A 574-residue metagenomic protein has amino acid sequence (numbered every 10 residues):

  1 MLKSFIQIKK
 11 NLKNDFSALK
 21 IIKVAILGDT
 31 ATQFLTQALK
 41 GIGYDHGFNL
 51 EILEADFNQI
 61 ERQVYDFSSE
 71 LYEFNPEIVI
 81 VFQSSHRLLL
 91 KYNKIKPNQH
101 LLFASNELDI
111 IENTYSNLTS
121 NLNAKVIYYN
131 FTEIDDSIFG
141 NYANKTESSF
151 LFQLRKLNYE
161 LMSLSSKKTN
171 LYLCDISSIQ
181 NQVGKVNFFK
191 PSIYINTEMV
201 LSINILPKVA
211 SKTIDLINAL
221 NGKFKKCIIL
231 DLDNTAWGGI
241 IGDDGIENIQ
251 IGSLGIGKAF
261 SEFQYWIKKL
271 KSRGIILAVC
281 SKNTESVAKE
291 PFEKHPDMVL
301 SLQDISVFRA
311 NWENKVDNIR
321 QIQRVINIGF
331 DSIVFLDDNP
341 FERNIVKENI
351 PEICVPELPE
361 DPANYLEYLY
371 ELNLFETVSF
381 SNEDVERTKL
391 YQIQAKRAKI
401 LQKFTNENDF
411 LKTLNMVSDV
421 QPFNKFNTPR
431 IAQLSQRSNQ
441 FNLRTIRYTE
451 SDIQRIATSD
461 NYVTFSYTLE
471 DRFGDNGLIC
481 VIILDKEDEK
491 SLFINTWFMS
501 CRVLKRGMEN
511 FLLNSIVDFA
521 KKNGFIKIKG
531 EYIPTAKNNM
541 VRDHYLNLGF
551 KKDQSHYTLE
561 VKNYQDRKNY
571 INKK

Functional and structural regions predicted by a protein language model:
M1-A18: Short N-terminal or domain-adjacent regulatory/targeting segments
K13-I21, A38, D45-L53, E61-V200 (+1 more regions): Alpha-helical cap/lid subdomain in secreted, periplasmic, or secretory-pathway luminal O-acyl-processing enzymes
I22-Q37, L232-A236: Catalytic nucleophile-elbow at a beta strand-turn-alpha helix junction centered on a G-D-S/GDSL motif, marking
T119-K125, G274-I275, E352-I353: A short helix->loop->beta-strand "cap" motif at the edges of active sites that frequently abuts
C227-I229, D233-D317, E376-T428, A432-Q436 (+6 more regions): Alpha-helical substrate-recognition element adjacent to the catalytic core
I319-P340, V346: Conserved Lys-Pro-Asp/Glu-containing loop-to-beta segment of HAD-superfamily phosphomonoesterases, centered on
V325, K347, P351-L414, D518-K574: Terminal substrate-recognition subdomain of acyl/acetyltransferases
L469-R472, L478-Q554: Acyl-donor binding region in acyl/amide transferases
